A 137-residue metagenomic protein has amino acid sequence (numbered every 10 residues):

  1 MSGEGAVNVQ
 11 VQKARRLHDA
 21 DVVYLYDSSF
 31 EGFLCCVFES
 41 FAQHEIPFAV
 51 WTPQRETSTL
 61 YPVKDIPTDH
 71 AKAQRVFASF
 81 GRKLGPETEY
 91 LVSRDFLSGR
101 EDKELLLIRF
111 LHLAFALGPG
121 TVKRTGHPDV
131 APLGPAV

Functional and structural regions predicted by a protein language model:
M1-S2, L25: Generic detector of intrinsically disordered, low-complexity, polar/charged segments
S2-G5, L17, V92, L111: Generic hydrophobic, helix-prone segments enriched in Leu/Val/Ile
S2-Q12, R124: An acidic, charge-biased composition feature
E4, F30-E31, F96: Charged, terminal alpha-helix-loop-beta segments that serve as non-catalytic nucleic-acid engagement and/or assembly
N8-A71: N-terminal ordered "arm"
T59-V137: Charged, alpha-helical interface segments at or near domain boundaries
